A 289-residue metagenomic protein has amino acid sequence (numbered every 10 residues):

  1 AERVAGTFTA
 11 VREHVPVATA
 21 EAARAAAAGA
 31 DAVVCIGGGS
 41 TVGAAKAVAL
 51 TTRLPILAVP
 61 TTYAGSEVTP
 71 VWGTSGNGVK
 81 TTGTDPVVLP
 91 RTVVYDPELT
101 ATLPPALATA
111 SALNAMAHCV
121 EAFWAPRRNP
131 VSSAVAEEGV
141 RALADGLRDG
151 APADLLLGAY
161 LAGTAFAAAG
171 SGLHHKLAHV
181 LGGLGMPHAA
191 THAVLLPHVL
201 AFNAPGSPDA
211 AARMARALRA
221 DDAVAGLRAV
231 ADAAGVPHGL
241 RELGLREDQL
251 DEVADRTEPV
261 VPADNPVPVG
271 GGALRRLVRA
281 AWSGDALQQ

Functional and structural regions predicted by a protein language model:
A1-A32, L240: ATP/NTP phosphate-donor binding region
A27-V48, T52-Y63, L177: A short, small-residue-rich loop immediately preceding and capping a beta-strand
A47-V131, G139, A210-R213: A glycine/threonine-rich phosphate-anchoring loop and its flanking beta-alpha core in nucleotide/phosphate-binding
G65, G163-H192, V260-D264: Glycine-rich phosphate/pyrophosphate-binding beta-alpha loops
E138-L177, L181: Oxyanion-binding "anion nests"
G183-L184, A189-Q249, P262, L287: Gly/Pro-rich interdomain helix-loop hinge
E247-Q289: Short, amphipathic C-terminal "tail helix"
